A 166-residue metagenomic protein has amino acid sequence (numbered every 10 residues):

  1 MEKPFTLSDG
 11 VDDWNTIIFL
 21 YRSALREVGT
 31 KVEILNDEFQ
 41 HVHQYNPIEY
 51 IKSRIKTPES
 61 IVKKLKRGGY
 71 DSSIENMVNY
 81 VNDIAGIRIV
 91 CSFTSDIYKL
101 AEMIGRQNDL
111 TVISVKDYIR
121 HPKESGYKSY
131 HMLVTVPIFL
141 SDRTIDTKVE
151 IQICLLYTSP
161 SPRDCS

Functional and structural regions predicted by a protein language model:
M1-Y80: Charge-rich, low-complexity segments
N82-I84, Y127-S129, T144-K148: Short connector loops at helix/strand junctions that flank enzyme active sites, especially segments positioning acidic
A85-C91, I151: Short cationic amphipathic helices and targeting signals
F93-D96: Helix N-cap motif at beta-to-alpha junctions
Y98, L110-T135: Beta-rich nucleic-acid/ligand-interaction surfaces
A101-G105: Short amphipathic alpha-helices in soluble, non-transmembrane regions that often serve as interface/regulatory elements
K148-L156: Active-site ExK catalytic segment of metal-dependent nucleases
Y157-S166: Single conserved hydrophobic/aromatic residue that forms the stacking wall/gate of nucleotide- or nucleobase-binding
